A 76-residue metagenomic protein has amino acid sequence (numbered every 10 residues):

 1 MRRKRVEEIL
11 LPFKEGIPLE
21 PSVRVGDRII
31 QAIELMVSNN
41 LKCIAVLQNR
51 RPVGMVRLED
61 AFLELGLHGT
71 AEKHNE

Functional and structural regions predicted by a protein language model:
M1-E76: Tandem CBS (Cystathionine beta-synthase) repeat/Bateman regulatory domains
